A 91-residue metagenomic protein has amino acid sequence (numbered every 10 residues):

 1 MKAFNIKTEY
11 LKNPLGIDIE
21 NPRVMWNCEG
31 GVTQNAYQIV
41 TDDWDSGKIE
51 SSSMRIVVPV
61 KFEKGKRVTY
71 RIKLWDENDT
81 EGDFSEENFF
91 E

Functional and structural regions predicted by a protein language model:
M1-G31, E86-E91: Pro/Thr/Ser/Gly-rich low-complexity, intrinsically disordered linker/stalk tracts
C28, V32-R67, K73-S85: Recognizes extended acidic, P/S/T-rich segments that occur within or adjacent to Ig-like beta-sandwich modules
